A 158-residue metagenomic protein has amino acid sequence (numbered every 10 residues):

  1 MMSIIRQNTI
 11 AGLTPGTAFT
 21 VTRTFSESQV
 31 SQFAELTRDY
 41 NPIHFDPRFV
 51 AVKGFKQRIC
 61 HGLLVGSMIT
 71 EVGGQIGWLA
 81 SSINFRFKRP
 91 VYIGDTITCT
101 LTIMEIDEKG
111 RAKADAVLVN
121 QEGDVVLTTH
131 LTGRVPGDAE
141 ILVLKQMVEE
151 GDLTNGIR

Functional and structural regions predicted by a protein language model:
M1-T17, V91, T96-R158: HotDog/MaoC-like acyl-thioester-processing domains
M2-L79, E140-R158: Hot-dog-fold acyl-thioester-processing enzymes
V21-F25, F85, L131-G133: Generic detection of short hydrophobic beta-strand segments and adjacent strand-loop junctions
Q75-L101: Mid-chain, well-packed structural core segment of small domains
